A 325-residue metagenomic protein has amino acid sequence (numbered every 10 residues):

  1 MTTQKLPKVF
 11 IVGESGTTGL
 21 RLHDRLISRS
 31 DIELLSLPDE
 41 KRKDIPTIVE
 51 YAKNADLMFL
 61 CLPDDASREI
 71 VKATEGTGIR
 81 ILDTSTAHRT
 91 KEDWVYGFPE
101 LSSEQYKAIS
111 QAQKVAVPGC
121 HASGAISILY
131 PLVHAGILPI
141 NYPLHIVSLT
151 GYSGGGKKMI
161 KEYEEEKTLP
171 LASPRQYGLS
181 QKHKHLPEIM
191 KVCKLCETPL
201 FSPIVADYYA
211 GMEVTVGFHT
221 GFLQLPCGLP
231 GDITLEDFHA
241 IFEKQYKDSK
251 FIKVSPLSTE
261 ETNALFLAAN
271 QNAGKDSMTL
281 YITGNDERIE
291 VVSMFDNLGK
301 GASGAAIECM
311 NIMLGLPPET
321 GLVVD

Functional and structural regions predicted by a protein language model:
T2-Y177, T283-N285, T320, D325: N-terminal Rossmann-like NAD(P) cofactor-binding subdomain of oxidoreductases, focused on the glycine-rich
E14-V49, C61, I140-P143, V147-S148 (+1 more regions): C-terminal substrate-binding/catalytic lobe of Rossmann-fold NAD(P)-dependent oxidoreductases
R21, R25, E69, S127 (+5 more regions): Alpha-helical scaffold segments in soluble metabolic enzymes
L101-Y106, K114, K157, K182-K184 (+3 more regions): Short capping/connector residues at structural and topological boundaries
G124-A125, T234, G301-A302: Secondary-structure boundary/capping motif
P131-A135, H219, C309-L316: Active-site catalytic microenvironments for nucleophilic, acid-base chemistry
L138, F238, I307-C309: Bilobed periplasmic-binding protein/Venus flytrap-like ligand-binding cleft at the lobe interface of extracytoplasmic
L265-D325: C-terminal helical cap and adjacent loop that interface with cofactors, partners, or active-site loops
